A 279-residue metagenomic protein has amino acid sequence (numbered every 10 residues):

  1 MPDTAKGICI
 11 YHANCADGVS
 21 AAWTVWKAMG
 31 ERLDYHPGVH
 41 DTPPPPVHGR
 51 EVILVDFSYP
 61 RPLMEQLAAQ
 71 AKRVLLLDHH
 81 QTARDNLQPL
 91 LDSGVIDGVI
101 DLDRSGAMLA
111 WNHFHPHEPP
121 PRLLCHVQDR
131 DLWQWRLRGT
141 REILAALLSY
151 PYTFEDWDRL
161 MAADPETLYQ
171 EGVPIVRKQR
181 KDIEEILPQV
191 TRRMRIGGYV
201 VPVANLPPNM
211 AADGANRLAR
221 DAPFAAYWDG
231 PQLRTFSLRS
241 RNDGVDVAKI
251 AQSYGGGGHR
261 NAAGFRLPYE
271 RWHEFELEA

Functional and structural regions predicted by a protein language model:
P2-G7, R50, K181-A279: Gly/His-enriched, cation/cofactor- and phosphate-binding structural elements
P2-V47: Anionic-ligand anchoring segments at beta-strand to alpha-helix junctions in alpha/beta enzyme folds, i.e., glycine
C15, V25, D56, D78 (+4 more regions): Divalent metal-coordination and catalytic microenvironments
S20-A21, L63-E65, D85-L87: Short glycine-/acidic-enriched loop or helix-start segments at secondary-structure transitions that form or flank
V39-D41, D56-P60, P208-M210: Short beta->alpha connector loops
P46-L75: Short, structured active-site "lid" loops
L87-T153: Short alpha-helices
C125-H126, L132-A212: Glycine-rich, Lys/Arg-enriched anion-binding loops that position phosphate/diphosphate groups for phosphoryl
